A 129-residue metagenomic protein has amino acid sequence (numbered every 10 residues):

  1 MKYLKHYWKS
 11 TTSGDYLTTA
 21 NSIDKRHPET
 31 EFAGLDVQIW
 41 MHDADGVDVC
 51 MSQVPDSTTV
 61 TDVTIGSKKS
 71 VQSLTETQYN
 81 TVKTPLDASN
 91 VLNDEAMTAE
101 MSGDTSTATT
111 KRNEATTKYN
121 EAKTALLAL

Functional and structural regions predicted by a protein language model:
M1-N93: Interaction-interface detector
S67-L129: A preference for well-ordered globular domain cores that mediate specific macromolecular interactions or catalysis
